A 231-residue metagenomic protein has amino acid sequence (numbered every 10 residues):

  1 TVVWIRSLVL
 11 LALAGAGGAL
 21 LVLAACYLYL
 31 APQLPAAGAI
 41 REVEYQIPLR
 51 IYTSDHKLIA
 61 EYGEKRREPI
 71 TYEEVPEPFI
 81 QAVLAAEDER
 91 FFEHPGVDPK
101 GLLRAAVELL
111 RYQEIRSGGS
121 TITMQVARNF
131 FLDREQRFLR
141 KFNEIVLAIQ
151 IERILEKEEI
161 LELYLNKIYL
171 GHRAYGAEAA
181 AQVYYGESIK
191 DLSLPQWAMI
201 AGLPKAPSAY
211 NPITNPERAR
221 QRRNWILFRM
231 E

Functional and structural regions predicted by a protein language model:
T1-Y52, R90, L110: N-terminal type II signal-anchor transmembrane helix that functions as the membrane-insertion/stop-transfer segment
V2-R6, E73, E158: Juxtamembrane/transmembrane-helix boundary motifs in multi-pass membrane proteins
L23-A24, L28, Y112-E231: Non-catalytic, structured segments within soluble enzyme domains
L30-A82: Terminal hydrophobic membrane-targeting helix
E42-V43, Y62-G63, P95-K100, G119-S120 (+1 more regions): Short, glycine-/polar-rich solvent-exposed loops and beta-turns at beta-strand/coil boundaries
I59-E61, F92, S208-P212: Short small-residue beta-strand/loop micro-motif enriched in glycine and branched aliphatics
T71-I122, Y175-A180, Y185: Flexible, acidic/glycine-enriched loop-and-adjacent beta/alpha segments that face the extracytoplasmic/periplasmic side
